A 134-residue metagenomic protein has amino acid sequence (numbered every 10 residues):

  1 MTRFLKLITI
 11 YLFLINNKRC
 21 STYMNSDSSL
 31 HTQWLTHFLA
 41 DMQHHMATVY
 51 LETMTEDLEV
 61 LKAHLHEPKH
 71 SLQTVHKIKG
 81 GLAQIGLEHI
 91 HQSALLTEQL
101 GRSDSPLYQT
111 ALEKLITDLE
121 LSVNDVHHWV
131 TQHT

Functional and structural regions predicted by a protein language model:
T2-Q73, K79, A83-T134: Two-component system phosphorelay core
